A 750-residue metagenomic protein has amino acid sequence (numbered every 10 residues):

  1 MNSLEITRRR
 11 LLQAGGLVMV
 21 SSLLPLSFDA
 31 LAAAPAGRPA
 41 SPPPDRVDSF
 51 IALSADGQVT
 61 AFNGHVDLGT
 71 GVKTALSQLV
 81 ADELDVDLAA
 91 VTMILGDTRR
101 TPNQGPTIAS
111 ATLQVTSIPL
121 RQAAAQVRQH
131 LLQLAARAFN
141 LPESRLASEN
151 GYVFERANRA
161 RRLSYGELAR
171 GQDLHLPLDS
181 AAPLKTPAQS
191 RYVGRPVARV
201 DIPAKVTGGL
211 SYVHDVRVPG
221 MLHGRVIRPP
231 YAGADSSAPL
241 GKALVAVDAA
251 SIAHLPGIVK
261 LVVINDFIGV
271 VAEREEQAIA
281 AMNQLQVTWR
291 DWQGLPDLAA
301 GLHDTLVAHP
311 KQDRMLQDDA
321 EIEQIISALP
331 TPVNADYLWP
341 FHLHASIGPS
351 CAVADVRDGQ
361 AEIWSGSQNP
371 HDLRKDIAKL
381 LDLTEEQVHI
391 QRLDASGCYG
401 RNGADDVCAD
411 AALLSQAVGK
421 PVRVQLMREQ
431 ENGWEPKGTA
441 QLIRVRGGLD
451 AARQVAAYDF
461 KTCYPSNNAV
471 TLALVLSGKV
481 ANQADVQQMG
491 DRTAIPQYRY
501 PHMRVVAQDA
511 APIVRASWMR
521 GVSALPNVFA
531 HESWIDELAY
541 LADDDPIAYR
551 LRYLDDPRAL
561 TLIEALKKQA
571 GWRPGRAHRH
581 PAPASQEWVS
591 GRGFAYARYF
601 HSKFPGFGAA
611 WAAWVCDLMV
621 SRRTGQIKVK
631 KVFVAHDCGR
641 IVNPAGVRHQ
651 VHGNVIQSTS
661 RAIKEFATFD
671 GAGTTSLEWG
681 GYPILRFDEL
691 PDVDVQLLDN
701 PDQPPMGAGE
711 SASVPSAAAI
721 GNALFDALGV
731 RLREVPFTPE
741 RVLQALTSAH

Functional and structural regions predicted by a protein language model:
N2-L24, F28, A33-H750: Cofactor-binding beta-sheet edge motifs in enzyme active sites
